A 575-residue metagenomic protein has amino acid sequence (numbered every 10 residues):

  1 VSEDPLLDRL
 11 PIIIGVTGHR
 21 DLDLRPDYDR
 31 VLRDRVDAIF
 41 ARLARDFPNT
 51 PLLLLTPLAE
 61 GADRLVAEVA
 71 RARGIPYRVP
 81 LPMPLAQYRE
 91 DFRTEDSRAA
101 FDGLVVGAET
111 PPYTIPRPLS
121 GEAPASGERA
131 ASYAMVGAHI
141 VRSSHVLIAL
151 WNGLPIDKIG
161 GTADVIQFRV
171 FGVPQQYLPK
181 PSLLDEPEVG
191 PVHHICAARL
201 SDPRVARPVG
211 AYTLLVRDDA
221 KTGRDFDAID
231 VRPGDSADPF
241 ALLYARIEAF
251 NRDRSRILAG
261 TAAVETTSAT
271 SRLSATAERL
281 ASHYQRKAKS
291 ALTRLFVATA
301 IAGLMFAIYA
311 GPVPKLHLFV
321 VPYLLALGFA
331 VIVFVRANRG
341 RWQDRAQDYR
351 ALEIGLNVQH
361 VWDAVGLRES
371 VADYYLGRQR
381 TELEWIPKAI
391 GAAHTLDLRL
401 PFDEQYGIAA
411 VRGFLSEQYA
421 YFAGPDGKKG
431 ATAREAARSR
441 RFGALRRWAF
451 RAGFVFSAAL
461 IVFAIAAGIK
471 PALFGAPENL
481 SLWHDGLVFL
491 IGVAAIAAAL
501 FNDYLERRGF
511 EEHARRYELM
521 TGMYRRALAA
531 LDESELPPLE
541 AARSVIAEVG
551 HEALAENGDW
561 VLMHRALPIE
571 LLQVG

Functional and structural regions predicted by a protein language model:
V1-V216: Acidic/glycine-enriched connector segments
G15-T17, T56-A62, A67-A70, A108-E109 (+14 more regions): Small-side-chain structural scaffolding
L52, A149, F168, H193 (+6 more regions): Hydrophobic transmembrane signal anchors and adjacent membrane-proximal interface regions, especially in viral
K221-R451, A458-G575: Conserved non-transmembrane functional hotspots
